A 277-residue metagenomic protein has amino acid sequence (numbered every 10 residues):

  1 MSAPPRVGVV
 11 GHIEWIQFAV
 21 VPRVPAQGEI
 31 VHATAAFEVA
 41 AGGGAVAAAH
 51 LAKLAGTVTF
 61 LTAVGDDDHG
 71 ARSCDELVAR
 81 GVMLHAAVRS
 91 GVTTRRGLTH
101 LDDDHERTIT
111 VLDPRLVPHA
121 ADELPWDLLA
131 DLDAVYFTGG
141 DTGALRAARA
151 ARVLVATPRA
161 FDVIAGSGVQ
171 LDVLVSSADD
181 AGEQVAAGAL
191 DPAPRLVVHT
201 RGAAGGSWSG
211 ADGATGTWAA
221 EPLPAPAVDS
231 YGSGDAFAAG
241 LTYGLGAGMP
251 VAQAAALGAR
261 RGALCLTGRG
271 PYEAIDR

Functional and structural regions predicted by a protein language model:
M1-L61, A227: Glycine-rich phosphate/adenosyl-contacting loop at the front of the ribokinase-like
M1-P4, A187-R277: Conserved phosphate-binding/catalytic region of the ribokinase-like
P4, Q27-E38, K53-D133: Conserved N-terminal subdomain of the carbohydrate kinase-like
R6-G8, D133-A134, V173, L196: Structural motif
A49, D75, R146, A165-G166: Alpha-helical segments flanking ligand/cofactor-binding loops in enzyme cores
A52-K53, R149, G246: Gly/Ala-rich phosphate-binding loop of Rossmann-like dinucleotide-binding domains, activating on the conserved
L116-A130, V135-G140, V155-V163, D179-Q184: Active-site glycine-rich loop that binds ribose-phosphate moieties when present
A147-A219: Conserved phosphate/ATP/ADP-binding segment of small-molecule kinases
